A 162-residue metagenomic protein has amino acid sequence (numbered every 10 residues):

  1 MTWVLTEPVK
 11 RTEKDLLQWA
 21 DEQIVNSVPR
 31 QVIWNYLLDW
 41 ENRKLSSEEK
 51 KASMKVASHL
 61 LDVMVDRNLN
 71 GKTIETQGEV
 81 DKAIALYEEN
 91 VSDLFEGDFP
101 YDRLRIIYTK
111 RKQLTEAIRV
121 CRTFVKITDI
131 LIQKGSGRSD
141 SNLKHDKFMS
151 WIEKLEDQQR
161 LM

Functional and structural regions predicted by a protein language model:
M1-K55: Long, contiguous interaction/recruitment modules in multidomain scaffold/adaptor proteins
A20, G71, L104-I106, E153: Conserved small-residue packing positions in alpha-helical repeats and bundles
S27, L37-K44, D93-L94, T128-G135 (+1 more regions): Alpha-helical junction/boundary sensor with strong preference for TPR arrays
S27-R30, V56-N68, F95-Y101: Generic helix N-cap/helix-start motif at coil->alpha-helix transitions
V56-E89: Alpha-helical segment of the N-proximal tetratricopeptide repeat
L114-I132: TPR/TPR-like (Sel1-like) alpha-helical repeat modules
